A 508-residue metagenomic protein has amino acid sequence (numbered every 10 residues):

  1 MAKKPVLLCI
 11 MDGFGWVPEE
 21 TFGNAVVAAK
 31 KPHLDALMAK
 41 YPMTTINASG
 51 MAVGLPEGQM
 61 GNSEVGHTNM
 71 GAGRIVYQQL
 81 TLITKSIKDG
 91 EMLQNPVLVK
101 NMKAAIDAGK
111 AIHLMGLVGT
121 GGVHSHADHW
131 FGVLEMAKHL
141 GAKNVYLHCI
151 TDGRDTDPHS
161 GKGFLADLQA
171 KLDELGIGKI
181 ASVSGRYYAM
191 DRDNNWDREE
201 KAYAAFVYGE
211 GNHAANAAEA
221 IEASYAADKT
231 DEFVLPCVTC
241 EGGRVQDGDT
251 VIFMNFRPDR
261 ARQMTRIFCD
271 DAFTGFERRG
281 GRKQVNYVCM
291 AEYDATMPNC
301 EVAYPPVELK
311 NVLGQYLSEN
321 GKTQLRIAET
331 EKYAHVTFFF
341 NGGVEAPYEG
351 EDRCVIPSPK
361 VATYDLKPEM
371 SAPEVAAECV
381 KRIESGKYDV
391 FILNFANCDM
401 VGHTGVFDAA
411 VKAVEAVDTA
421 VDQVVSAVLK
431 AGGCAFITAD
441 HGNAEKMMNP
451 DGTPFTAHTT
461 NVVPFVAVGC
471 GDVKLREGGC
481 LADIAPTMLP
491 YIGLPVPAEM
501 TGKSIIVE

Functional and structural regions predicted by a protein language model:
M1-E508: Feature captures the catalytic ectodomains and active-site-proximal regions of enzymes that hydrolyze or transfer
